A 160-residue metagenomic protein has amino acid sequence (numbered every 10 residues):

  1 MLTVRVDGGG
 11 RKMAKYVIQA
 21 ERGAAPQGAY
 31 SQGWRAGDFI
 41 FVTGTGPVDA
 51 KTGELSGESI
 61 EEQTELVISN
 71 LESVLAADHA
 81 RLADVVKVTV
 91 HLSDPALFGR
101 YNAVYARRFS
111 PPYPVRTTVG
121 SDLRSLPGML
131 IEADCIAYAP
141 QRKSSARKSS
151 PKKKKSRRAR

Functional and structural regions predicted by a protein language model:
M1-K12: Short, Lys/Arg-enriched N-terminal segments with co-localized hydrophobic residues within the first ~10-30 amino acids
A14-R160: Short, polar/acidic, helix-capping and beta-turn segments at strand->helix junctions that line the mouths
